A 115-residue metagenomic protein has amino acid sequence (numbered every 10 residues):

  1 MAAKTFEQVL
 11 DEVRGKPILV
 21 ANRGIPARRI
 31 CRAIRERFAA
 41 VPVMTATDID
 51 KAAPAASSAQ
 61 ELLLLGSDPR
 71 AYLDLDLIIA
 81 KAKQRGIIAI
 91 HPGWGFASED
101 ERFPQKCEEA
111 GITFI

Functional and structural regions predicted by a protein language model:
M1-I115: ATP-binding N-terminal substructure of ATP-dependent carboxylate-amine bond-forming enzymes
